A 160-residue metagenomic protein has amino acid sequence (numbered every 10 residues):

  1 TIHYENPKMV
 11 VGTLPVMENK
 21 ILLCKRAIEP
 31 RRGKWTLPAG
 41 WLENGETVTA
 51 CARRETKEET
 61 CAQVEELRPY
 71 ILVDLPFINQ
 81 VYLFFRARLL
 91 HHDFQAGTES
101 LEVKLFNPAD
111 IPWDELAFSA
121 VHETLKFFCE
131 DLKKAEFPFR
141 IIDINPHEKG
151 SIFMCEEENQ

Functional and structural regions predicted by a protein language model:
T1, N19-K20, A62, A109: Well-ordered beta-strand scaffold positions
T1-T13: Acidic, metal-coordinating catalytic segment for phosphate/diphosphate chemistry, firing primarily on the Nudix
M9-V11, R31-G33, E65, V81-L83: A generic structural signal for short beta-strands and their flanking turns/coil linkers
L14-M17, R68: Extended, polar beta-sheet/loop recognition surfaces of beta-rich domains that mediate binding to diverse ligands
V16-E58: Conserved Nudix-box catalytic region and its N-terminal flanking loop in Nudix hydrolases and closely related
L42-F127, D131, E136, I152-Q160: Unchanged
A135-H147: Short, flexible loop/turn segments with low-complexity composition
